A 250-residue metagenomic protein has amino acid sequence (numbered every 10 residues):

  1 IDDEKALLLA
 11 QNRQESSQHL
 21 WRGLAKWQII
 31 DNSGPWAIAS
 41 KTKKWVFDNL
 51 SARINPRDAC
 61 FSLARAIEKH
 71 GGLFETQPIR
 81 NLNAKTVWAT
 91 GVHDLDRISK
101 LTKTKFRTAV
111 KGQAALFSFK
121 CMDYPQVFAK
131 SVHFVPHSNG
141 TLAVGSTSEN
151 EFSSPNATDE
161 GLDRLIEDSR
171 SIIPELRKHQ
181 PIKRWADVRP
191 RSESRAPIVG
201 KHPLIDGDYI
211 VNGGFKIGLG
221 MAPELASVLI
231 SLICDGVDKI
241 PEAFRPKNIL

Functional and structural regions predicted by a protein language model:
I1-H70: Flavin (FAD/FMN) cofactor-binding and adjacent substrate-gating region of FAD-dependent oxidoreductase domains
D31, C60, F74-P78, K183-W185: Short loop/edge segments at beta-strand edges and connector loops that shape dinucleotide/nucleotide cofactor-binding
W36-T42, L82-A84, R191-R195, L204-I205: A short, glycine/Asx- and small/polar-enriched loop/turn that sits immediately N-terminal to a beta-strand
A52, L73-A84: A conserved short coil-to-beta-strand element within the FAD-binding core of flavoproteins
I67-G72, V87, I173, L229-V237: Short, hydrophobic alpha-helical segments
L82-H93, A226: Short hydrophobic core segments
V92-I205: Active-site substrate-recognition segment that forms the wall of the catalytic cavity or substrate channel
Q180-L250: C-terminal catalytic lobe of FAD-dependent flavoproteins
